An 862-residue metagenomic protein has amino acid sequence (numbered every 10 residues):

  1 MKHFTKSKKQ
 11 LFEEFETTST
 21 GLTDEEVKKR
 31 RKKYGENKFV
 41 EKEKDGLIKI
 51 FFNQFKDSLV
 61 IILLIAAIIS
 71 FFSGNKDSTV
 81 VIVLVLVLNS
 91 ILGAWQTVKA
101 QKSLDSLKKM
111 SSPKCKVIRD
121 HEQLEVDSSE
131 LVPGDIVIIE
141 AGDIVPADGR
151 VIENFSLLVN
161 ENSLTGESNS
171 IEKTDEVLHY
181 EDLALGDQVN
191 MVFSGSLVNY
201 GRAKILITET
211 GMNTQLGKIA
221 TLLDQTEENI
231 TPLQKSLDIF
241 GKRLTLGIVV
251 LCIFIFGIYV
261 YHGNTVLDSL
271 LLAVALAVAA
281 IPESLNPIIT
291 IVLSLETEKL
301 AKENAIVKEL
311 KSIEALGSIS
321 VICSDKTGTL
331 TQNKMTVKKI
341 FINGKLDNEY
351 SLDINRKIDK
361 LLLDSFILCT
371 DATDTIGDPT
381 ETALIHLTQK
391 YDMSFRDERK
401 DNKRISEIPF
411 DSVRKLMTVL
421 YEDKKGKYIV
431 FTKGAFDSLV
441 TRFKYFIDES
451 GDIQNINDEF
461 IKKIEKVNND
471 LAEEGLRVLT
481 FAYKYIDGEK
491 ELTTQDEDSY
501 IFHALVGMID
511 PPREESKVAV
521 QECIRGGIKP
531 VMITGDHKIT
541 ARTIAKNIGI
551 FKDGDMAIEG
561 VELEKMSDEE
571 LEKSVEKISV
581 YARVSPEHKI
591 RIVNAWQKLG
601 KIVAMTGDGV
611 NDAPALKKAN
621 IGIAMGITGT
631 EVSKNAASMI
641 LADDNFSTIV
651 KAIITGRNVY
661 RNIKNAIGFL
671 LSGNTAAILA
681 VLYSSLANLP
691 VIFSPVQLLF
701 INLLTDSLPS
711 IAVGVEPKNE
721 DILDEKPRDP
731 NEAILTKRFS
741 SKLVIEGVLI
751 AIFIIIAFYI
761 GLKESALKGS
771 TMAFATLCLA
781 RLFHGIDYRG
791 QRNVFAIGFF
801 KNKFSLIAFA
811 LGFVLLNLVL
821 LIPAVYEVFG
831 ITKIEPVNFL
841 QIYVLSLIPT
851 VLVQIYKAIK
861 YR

Functional and structural regions predicted by a protein language model:
M1-D724, I734-L735, Y759, F774 (+1 more regions): Conserved cytosolic headpiece of P-type ATPases
V60-L64, A676-A677, K742-I754: Core segments of transmembrane alpha-helices that mediate helix-helix packing or line hydrophobic substrate/ligand
T705, I750, T771-G785: Generic alpha-helical transmembrane segments
D729-G747, L767-T771: Membrane-water interface at loop-to-transmembrane-helix junctions
Y788: Hydrophobic, aromatic-rich cap/lid helix
